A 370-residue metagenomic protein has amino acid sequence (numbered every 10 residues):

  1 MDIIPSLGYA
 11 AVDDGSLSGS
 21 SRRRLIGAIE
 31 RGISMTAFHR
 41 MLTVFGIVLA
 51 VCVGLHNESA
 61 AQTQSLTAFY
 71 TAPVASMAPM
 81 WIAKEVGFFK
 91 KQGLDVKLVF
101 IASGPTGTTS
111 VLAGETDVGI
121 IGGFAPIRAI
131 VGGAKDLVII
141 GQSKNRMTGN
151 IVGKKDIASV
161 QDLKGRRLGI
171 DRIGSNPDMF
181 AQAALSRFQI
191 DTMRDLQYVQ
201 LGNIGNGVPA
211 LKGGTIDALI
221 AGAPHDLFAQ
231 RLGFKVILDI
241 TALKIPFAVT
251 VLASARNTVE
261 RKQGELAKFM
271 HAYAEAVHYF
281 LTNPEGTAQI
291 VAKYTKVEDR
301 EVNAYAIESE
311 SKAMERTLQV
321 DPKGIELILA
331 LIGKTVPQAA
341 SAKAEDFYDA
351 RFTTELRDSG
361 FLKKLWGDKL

Functional and structural regions predicted by a protein language model:
R23, E30-F45: Bacterial N-terminal signal peptides that target proteins for export
T43-G54: Bacterial N-terminal signal peptides
L55-A61: Sec/Tat signal peptide C-region and signal peptidase I cleavage site
Q62-N203, G207-G213, D217-A223, V236-P246: Short, glycine-/small- and polar/acidic-enriched structural segments that line small-molecule recognition paths
A125, G205-K296: Pocket-lining segment of extracytoplasmic ligand-binding domains
E260-S341: Secondary-structure end/capping motifs
G333-L370: Conserved C-terminal helix/tail region of periplasmic/extracytoplasmic solute-binding proteins
